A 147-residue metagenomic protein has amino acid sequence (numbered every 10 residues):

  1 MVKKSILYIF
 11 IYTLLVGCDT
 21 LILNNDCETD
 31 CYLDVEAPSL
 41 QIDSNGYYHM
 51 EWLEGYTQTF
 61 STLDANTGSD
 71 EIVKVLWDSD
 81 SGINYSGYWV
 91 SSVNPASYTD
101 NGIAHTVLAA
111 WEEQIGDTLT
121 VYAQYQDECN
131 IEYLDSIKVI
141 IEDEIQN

Functional and structural regions predicted by a protein language model:
M1-D19: Sec-dependent bacterial lipoprotein signal peptides
L15-I42: Bacterial Sec-dependent N-terminal signal peptides
T20, S44, S81, D117-T118 (+3 more regions): Coil residues (strongly favoring Ser/Thr
C31, I140-N147: Extracellular interdomain linker/stem segments of modular secreted and single-pass surface proteins
V35-E51, K74-I103: Low-complexity "stalk/linker" and mucin-like segments enriched in Ser/Thr/Pro/Ala/Gly
E36-S69, T106-V107, V121: Beta-strand-rich structural segments
S69, V73-I83, E112, Y133-I141: Short, well-ordered beta-strand segments
I103-E113: Short, hydrophobic beta-strand segments
